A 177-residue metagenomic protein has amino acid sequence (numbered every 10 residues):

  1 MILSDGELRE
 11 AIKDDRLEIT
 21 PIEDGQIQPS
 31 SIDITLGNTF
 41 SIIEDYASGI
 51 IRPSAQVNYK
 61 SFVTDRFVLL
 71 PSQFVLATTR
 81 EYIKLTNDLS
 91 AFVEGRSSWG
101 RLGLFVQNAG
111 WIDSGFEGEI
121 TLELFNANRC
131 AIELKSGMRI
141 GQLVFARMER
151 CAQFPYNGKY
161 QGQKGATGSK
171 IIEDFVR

Functional and structural regions predicted by a protein language model:
M1-R177: DUTPase catalytic domain/fold
